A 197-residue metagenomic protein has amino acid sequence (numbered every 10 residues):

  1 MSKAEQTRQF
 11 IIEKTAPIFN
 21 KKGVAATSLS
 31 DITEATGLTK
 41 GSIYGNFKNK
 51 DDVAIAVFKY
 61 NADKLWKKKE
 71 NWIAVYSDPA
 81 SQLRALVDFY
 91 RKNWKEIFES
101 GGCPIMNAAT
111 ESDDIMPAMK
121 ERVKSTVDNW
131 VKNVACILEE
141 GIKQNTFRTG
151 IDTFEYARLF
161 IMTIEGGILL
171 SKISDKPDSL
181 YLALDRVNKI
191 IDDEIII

Functional and structural regions predicted by a protein language model:
M1-Q6, I197: N-terminal intrinsically disordered/low-complexity leader segments
Q6, F10-P17, K21, A35 (+5 more regions): Alpha-helical structural segments
I18-T27, F47: Short helix/strand-capping hinge loops at secondary-structure junctions that flank key functional elements
S30: Residues within the helices of the helix-turn-helix
G37-F47: Short hydrophobic/aromatic patch on the recognition helix
S81, E121-V127, K143-L159, D178 (+1 more regions): All-alpha amphipathic helical-bundle segments outside canonical DNA-binding/catalytic cores that form hydrophobic
Q82, E96-A118: Amphipathic alpha-helical segments used for helix-helix packing
L86-N93, D128, K132, C136-E140 (+3 more regions): C-terminal peripheral helix-coil segments that are non-catalytic and often amphipathic
